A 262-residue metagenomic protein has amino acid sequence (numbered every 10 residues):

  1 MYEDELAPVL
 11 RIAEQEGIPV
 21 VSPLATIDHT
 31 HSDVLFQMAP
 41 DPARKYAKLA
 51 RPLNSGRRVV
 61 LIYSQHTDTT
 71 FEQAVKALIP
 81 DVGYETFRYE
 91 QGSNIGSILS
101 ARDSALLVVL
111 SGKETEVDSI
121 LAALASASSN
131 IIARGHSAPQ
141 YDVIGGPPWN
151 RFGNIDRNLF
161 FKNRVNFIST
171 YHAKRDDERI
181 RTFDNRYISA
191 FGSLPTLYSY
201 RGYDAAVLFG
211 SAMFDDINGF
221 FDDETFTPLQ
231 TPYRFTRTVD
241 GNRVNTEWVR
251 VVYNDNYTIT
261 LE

Functional and structural regions predicted by a protein language model:
M1-Y2, V20-P23, R58-S64, D103-L121 (+2 more regions): Periplasmic-binding protein-like
E3-R58, Y63, T67-V75, R151-G153: Extracytoplasmic ligand/sensor domains, especially the bilobed periplasmic-binding protein
P8-I12, Q73-V75, S97-I98, S119-A127 (+1 more regions): A short acidic, amphipathic alpha-helical/loop segment
R11-I18, N54-S55, P80, A125-S129 (+2 more regions): Sec-exported extracytoplasmic/periplasmic mature domains
H31-F36, I95-I98, N150-K162: Glycine-rich, charge-decorated loop segments at or immediately adjacent to ligand/cofactor-binding or catalytic sites
D81-R102: A short, well-structured beta->alpha microelement
L121-R201: Extracellular/periplasmic periplasmic-binding protein-like sensory domains
G192-S199, Y203, G210-L261: Segments of small-molecule ligand-sensing domains
